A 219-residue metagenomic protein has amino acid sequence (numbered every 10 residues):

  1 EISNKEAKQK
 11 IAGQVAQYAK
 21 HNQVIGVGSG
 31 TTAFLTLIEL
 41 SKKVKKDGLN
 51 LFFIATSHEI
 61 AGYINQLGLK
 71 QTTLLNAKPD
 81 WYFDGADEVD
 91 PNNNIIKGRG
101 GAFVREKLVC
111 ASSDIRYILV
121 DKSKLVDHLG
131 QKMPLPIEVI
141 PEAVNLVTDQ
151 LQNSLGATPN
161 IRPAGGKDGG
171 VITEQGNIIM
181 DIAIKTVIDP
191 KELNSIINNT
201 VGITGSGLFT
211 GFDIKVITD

Functional and structural regions predicted by a protein language model:
E1-D84: N-terminal active-site beta-alpha-beta segment that forms phosphate/nucleotide-binding and substrate-recognition loops
S3-K10, H58-D219: Conserved phosphate- and dinucleotide-binding cores of soluble alpha/beta proteins, encompassing both enzyme active
